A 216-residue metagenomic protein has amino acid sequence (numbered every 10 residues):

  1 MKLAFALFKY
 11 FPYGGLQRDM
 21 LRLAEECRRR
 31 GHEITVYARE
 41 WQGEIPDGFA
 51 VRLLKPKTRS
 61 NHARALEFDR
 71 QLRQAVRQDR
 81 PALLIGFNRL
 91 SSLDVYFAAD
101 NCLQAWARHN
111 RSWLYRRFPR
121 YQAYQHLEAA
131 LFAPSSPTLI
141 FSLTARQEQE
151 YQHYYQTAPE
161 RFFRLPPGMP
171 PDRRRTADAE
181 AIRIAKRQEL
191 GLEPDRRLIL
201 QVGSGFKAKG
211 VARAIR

Functional and structural regions predicted by a protein language model:
A6-F8, L143, Q201-G203: Short hydrophobic "strand-cap" motifs at the C-terminus of beta-strands
L7-Y13, E26-A63, A75, Q147: N-terminal strand-loop element at the rim of the active site of nucleotide-sugar-dependent glycosyltransferases
Y13, R173, E193-D195, F206-V211: A short, basic/aromatic alpha-helical/loop segment that forms part of the nucleotidyl-sugar donor-binding site
R18-R22, R197, Q201-R216: A conserved mid-protein helix/loop that constitutes part of the nucleotide-sugar donor-binding site
T58-L84, Y121-A130: An amphipathic, basic-hydrophobic alpha-helix
R120-L143, E148-Q149, Y154: Membrane-proximal helix-turn-helix segments that form the acceptor-binding/catalytic region of lipid-linked
R146-Q147, L165-R175: Short beta-strand->alpha-helix junction loop in the catalytic core of nucleotide-activated group-transfer enzymes
R175-L192: A short helix/loop element that forms part of the nucleotide-sugar donor recognition site in Leloir-type
